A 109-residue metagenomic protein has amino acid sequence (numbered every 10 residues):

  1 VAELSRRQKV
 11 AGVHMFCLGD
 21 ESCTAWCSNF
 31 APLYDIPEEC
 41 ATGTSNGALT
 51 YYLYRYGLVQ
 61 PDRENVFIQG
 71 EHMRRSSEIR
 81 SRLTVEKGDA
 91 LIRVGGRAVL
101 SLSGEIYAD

Functional and structural regions predicted by a protein language model:
V1-D109: Active-site proximal loop and beta-alpha junction motif in alpha/beta enzyme cores
